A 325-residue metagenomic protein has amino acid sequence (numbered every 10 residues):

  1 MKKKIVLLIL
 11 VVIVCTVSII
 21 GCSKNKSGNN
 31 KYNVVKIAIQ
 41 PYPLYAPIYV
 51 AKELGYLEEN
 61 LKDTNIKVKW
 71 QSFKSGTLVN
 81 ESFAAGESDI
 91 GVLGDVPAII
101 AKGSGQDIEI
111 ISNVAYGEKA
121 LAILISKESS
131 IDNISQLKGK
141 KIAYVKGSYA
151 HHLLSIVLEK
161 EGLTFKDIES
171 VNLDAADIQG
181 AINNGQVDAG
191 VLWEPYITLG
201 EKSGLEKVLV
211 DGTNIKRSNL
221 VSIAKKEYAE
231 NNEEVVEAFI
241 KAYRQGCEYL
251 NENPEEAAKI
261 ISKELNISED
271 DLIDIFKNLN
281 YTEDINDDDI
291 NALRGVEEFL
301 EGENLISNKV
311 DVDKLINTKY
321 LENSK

Functional and structural regions predicted by a protein language model:
M1-V34, N323-K325: Short, low-complexity disordered leader/linker segments with a strong preference for bacterial N-terminal type II
N30-T164, S170-N172, D188-E194, K207-V208 (+1 more regions): Short, glycine-/small- and polar/acidic-enriched structural segments that line small-molecule recognition paths
K67-K69, F165-I168, L265-K277, S307-D313: Short, surface-exposed acidic
V96-P97, D167-K263: Pocket-lining segment of extracytoplasmic ligand-binding domains
E230-I306: Secondary-structure end/capping motifs
E298-K325: Conserved C-terminal helix/tail region of periplasmic/extracytoplasmic solute-binding proteins
